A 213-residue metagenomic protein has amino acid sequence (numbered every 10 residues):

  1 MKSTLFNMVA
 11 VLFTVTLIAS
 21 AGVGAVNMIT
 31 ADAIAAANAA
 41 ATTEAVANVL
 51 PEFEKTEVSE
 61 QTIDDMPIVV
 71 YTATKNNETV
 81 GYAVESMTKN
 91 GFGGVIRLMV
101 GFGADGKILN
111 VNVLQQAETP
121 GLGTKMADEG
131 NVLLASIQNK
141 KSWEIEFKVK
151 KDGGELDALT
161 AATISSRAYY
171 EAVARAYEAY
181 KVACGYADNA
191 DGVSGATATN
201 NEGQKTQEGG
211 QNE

Functional and structural regions predicted by a protein language model:
K2-E213: Flexible, solvent-exposed loop/hinge segments and secondary-structure transition points
